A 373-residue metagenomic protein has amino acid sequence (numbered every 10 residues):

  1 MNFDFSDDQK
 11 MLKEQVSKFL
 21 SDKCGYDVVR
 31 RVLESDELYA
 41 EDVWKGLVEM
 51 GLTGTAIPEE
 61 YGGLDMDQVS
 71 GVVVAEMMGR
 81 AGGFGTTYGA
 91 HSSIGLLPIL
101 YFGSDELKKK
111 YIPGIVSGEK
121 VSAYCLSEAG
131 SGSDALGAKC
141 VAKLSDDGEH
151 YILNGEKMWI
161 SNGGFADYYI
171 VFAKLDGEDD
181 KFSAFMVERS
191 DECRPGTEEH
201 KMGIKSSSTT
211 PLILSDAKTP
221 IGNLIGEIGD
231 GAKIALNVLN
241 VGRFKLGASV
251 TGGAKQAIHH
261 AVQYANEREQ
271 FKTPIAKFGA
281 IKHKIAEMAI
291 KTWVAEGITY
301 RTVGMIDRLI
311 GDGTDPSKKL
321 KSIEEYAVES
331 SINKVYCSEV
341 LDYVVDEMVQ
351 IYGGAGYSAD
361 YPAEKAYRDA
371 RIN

Functional and structural regions predicted by a protein language model:
M1-G85, F102-L107, G114-E119, S145-D146 (+3 more regions): Alpha-helical interface subdomain recognition
G51, V74-G79, A173-G177, V187-E192 (+1 more regions): Short Ser/Thr-interspersed hydrophobic loop/turn segments at strand-loop and sheet-helix junctions that line or gate
T87-E106, G132, L144: N-terminal glycine-rich flavin-associated loop
G118-L126: A short, Trp-centered hydrophobic/proline-enriched beta-strand micro-motif
S131, M158-G164, R371-N373: Glycine-rich phosphate/pyrophosphate-binding beta-alpha loops
G137-K139, E192-P220: Flexible, small-/acidic-enriched active-site or ligand-binding loops
E149-P195: A short core secondary-structure module
D216-I234: Long, acidic (Asp/Glu-rich), low-complexity accessory segments flanking structured domains
